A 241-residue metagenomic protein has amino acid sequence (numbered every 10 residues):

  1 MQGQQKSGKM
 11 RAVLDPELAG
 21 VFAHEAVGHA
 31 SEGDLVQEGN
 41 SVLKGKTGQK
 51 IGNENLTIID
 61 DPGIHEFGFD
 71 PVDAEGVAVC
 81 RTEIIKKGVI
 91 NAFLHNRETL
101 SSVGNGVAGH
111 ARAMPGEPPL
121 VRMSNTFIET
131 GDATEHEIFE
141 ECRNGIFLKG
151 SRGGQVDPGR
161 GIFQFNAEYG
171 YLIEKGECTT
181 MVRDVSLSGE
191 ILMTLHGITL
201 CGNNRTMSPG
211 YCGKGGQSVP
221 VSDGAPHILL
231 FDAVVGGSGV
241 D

Functional and structural regions predicted by a protein language model:
M1-D241: N-terminal small-residue-enriched
